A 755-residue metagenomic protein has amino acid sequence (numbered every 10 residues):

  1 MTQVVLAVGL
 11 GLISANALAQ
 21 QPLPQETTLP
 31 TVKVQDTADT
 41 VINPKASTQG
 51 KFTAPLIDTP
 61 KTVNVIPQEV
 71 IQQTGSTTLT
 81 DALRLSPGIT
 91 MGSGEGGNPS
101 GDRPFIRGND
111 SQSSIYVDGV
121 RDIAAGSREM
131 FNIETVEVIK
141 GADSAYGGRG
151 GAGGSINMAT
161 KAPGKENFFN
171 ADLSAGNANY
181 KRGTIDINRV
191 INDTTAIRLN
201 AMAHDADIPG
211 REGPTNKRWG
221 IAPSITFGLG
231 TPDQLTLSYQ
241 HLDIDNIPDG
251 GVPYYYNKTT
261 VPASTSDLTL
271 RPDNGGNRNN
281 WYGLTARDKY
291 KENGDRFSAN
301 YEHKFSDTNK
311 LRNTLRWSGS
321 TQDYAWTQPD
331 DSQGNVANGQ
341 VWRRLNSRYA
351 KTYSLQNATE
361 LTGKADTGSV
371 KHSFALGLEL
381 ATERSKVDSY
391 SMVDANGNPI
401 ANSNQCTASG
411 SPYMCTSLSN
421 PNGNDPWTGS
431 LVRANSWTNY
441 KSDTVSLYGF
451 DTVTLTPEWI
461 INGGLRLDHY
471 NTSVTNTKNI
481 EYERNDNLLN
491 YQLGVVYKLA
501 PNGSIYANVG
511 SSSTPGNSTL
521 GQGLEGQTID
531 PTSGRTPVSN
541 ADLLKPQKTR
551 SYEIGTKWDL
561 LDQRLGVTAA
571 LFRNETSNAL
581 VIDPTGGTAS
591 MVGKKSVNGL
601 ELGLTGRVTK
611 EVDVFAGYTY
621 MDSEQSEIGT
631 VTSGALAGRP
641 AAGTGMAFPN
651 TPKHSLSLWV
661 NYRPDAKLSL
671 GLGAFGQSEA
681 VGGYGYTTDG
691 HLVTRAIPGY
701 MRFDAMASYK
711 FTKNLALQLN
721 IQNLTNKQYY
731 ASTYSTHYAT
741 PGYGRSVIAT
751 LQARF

Functional and structural regions predicted by a protein language model:
L29-E166, I554: Acidic, small-polar-rich N-terminal luminal/periplasmic segments of exported/outer-membrane proteins
F131-E134, A145-I221, L229-Q234, D295 (+1 more regions): Outer-membrane beta-barrel translocator/receptor signature
H204-P209, N216-K217, I221-K304, G319-T352 (+4 more regions): Acidic/polar loop-and-plug regions of large Gram-negative outer-membrane beta-barrel proteins
G228, T352, K371-E383, T438-N574 (+3 more regions): Structural signature of Gram-negative outer-membrane beta-barrels, strongest in the C-terminal barrel of TonB-dependent
F297-G319, L345-T475: Face-selective signature of the C-terminal outer-membrane beta-barrel domain
E302-K304, N309-R316, Q322-W326, Y506 (+3 more regions): Membrane-embedded beta-barrel scaffold of Gram-negative outer-membrane proteins
A570-E575, M591-T688, T725, R754: Gram-negative outer-membrane beta-barrel transporters
G676-Y686, S708-F755: C-terminal beta-signal and adjacent terminal beta-strands/loops of Gram-negative outer-membrane beta-barrel proteins
